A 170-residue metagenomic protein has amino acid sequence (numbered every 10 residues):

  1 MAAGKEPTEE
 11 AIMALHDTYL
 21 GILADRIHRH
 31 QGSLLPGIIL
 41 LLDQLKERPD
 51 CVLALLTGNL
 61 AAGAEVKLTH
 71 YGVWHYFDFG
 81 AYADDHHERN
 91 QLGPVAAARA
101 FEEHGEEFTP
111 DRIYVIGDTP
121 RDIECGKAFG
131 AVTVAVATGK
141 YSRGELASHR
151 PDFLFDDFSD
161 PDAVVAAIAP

Functional and structural regions predicted by a protein language model:
M1-D43, P49: Metal-dependent phosphoesterase signature
E6-E10, I39, D43-Q44, A54 (+1 more regions): Asp-based, Mg2+/Mn2+-dependent phosphohydrolase catalytic module
T57: Conserved phosphate-coupling serine/threonine residues in phosphotransfer and NTP-handling enzymes
L60: Active-site-proximal loop/helix segments of hydrolase catalytic cores
